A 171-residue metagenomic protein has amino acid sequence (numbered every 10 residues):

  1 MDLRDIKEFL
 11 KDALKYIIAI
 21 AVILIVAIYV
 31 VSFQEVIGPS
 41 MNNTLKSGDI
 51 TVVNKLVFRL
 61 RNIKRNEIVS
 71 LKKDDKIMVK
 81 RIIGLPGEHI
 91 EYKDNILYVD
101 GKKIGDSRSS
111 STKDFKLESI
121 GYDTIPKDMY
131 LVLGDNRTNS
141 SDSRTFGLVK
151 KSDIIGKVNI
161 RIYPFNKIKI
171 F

Functional and structural regions predicted by a protein language model:
M1-I77, V149-D153, K157-F171: Protein maturation boundaries and topogenic segments
S40-T44, R59-N62, R81, G87 (+3 more regions): Short, surface-exposed secondary-structure edge patches
D49, K64-I68, E88, M129 (+1 more regions): Structural motif
I77-R81, L85-L97: Mid-length scaffold segments of soluble, non-membrane domains
V99-G101: Short strand-turn-strand beta-turns centered on an Asx-Gly dipeptide
E118-F171: Soluble extracytoplasmic domains of inner/organellar membrane proteins
